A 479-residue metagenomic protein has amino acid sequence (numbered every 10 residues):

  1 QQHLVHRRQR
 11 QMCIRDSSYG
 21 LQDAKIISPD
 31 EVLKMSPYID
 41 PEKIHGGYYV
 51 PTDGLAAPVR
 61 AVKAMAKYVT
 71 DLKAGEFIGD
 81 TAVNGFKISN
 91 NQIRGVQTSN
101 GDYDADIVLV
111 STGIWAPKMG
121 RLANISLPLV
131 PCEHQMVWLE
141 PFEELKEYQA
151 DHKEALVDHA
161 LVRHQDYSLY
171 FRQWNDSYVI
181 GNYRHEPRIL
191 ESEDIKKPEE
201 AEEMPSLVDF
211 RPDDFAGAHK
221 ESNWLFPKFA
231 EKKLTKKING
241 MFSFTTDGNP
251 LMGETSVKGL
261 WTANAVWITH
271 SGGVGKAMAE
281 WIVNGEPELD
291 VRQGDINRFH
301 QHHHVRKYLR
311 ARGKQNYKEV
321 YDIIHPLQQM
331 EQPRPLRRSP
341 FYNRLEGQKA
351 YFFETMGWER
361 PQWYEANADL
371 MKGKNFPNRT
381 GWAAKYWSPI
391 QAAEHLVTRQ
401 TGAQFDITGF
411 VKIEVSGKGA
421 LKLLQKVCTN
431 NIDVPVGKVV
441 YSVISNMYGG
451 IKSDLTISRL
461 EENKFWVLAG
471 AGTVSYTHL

Functional and structural regions predicted by a protein language model:
Q1-R10, I14, H478: Single conserved hydrophobic/aromatic residue that forms the stacking wall/gate of nucleotide- or nucleobase-binding
D16-D30, P41-E42, L127-L129, E231 (+2 more regions): A short alpha-helix-loop-beta-strand transition element characteristic of N-terminal alpha/beta dinucleotide-binding
D23-A24, P29, L33-L72, A201-S206 (+1 more regions): Helix-loop-beta segment of a Rossmann-like dinucleotide-binding subdomain
P51-S99, Y103-D106: Helical element adjacent to the flavin cofactor pocket in flavoenzyme catalytic cores
A105-E147, D151-H152: Central helical "cap/lid" subdomain
I125, F142-K258: Active-site lid/adjacent beta-loop-alpha segment flanking the redox-cofactor pocket in flavoenzymes
D209, D213-Q315, E319-Y321, Q329-P333: C-terminal catalytic lobe of FAD-dependent flavoproteins
D290, G294-L479: Glycine/proline-enriched, intrinsically flexible loops and inter-domain linkers
